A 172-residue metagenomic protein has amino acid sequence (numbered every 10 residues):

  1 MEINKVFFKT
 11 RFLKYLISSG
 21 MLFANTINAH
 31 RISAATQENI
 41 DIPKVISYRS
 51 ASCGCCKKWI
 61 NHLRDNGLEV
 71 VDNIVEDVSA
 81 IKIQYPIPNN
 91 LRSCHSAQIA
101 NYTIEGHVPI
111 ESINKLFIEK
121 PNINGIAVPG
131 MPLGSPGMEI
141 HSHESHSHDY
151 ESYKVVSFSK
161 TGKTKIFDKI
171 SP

Functional and structural regions predicted by a protein language model:
F7-L16: N-terminal export leaders
L22-H30: C-terminal segment of classical bacterial N-terminal signal peptides
A34-T36: N-terminal, intrinsically disordered, polar/charged segments of Gram-positive cell-envelope systems that serve as
E38-I60: Local sequence-structure signature of Cys/Sec-based thiol-disulfide redox active-site neighborhoods
C55-A100: N-terminal, post-signal-peptide region of Sec/Tat-exported proteins
Q84, N90-P172: Thiol/selenol-based redox catalytic cores and closely related redox-interacting motifs
